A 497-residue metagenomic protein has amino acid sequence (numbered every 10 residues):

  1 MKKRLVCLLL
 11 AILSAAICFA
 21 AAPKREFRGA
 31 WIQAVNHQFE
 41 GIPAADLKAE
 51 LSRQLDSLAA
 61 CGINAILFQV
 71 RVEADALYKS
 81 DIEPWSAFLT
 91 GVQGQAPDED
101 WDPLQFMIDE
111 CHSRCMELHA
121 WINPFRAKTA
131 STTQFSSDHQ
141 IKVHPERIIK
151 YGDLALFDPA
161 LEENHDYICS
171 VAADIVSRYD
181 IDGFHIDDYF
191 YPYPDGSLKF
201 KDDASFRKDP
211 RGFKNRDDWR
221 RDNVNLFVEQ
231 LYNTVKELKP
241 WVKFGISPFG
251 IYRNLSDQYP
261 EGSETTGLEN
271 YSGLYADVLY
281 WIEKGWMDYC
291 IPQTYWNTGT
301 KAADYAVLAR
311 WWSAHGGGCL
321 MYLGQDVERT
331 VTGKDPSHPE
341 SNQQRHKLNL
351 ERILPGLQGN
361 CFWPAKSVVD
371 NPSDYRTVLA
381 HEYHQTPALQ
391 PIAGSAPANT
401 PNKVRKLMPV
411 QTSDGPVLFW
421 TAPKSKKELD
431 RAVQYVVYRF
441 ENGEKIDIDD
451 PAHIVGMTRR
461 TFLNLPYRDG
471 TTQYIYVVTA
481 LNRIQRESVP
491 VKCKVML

Functional and structural regions predicted by a protein language model:
R25, W31-Q33, H37-A45, A120 (+2 more regions): Active-site-adjacent "subsite" loops/lids of carbohydrate-active enzymes
A49-A76, Y179-D182, Y280: Catalytic domains of carbohydrate-active enzymes, especially glycoside hydrolases
I63-E99: Aromatic-lined carbohydrate-binding/catalytic grooves of carbohydrate-active enzymes
A76-G91, R126-Y151, D188-R211, S256-L268: Aromatic- and acidic-residue-enriched segments that line the glycan-binding/catalytic groove of carbohydrate-active
E163-V171, S177-I186, F190-E264, L268-Q293 (+2 more regions): Active-site neighborhood of glycoside hydrolase catalytic domains
Y275-L279, E283-K301, G317-S395: Substrate-binding cleft of secreted/luminal carbohydrate-active enzymes
D374-L429, Q485-L497: Pro/Thr/Ser/Gly-rich low-complexity, intrinsically disordered linker/stalk tracts
N464-E487: Beta-strand-rich modules
